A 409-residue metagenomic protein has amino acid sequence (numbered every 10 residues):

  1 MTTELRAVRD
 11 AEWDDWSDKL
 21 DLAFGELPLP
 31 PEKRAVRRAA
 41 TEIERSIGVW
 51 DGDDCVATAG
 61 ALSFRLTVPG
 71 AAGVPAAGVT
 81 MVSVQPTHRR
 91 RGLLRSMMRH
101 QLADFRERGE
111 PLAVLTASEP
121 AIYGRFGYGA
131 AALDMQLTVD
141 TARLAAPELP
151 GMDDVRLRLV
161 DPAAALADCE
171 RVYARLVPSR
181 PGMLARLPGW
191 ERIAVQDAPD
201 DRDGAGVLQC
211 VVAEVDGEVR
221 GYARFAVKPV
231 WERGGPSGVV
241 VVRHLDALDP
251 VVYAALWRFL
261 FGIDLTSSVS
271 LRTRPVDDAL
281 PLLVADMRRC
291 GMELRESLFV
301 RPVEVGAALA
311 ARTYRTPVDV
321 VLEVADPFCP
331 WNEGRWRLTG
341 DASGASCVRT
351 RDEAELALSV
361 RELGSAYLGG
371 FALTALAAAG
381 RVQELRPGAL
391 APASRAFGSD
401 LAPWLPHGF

Functional and structural regions predicted by a protein language model:
T2-D14, P69, L149-F409: Intrinsically disordered, low-complexity, positively biased terminal segments
L5-E12, L20, I47-V49, G92-L94: Hydrophobic, small-residue-rich alpha-helical packing segments that form membrane-like cores
A23-V68, G182-C210, A308: Active-site rim helix/loop that mediates acceptor-substrate recognition in acyltransferases
G48, D54-S63, G78, S83 (+2 more regions): Conserved beta-strand in the GNAT
V79-A103, D249-F261: Conserved acetyl-CoA-binding loop-helix of GNAT-fold acetyltransferases
M98, A103-A117, D264-P275: Conserved GNAT acetyl-CoA-binding A-motif
E107-P111, T116-L137, A255, V276-M292: Conserved active-site alpha-helix within GNAT-family acetyltransferase domains
V139-P147: Aromatic-anchored glycine-rich loop motif in surface-exposed flexible loops
